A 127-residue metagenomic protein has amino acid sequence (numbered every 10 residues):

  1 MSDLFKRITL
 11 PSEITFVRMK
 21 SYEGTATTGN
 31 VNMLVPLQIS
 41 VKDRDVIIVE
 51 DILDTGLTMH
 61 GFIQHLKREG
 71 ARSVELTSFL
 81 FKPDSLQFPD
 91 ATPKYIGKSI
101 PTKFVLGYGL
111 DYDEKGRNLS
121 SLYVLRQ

Functional and structural regions predicted by a protein language model:
M1-Q127: PRPP-associated nucleotide enzymes
